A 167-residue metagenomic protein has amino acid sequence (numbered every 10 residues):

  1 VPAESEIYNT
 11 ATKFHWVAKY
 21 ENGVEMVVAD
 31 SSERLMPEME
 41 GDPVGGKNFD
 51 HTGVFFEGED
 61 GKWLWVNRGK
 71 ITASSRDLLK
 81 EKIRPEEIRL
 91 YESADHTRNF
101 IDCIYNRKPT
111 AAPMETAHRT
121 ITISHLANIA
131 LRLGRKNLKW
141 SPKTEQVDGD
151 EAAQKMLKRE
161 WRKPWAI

Functional and structural regions predicted by a protein language model:
V1-E115, R119-I167: Contiguous beta-strand/loop segments that form the cofactor/metal-binding neighborhood of enzyme cores
